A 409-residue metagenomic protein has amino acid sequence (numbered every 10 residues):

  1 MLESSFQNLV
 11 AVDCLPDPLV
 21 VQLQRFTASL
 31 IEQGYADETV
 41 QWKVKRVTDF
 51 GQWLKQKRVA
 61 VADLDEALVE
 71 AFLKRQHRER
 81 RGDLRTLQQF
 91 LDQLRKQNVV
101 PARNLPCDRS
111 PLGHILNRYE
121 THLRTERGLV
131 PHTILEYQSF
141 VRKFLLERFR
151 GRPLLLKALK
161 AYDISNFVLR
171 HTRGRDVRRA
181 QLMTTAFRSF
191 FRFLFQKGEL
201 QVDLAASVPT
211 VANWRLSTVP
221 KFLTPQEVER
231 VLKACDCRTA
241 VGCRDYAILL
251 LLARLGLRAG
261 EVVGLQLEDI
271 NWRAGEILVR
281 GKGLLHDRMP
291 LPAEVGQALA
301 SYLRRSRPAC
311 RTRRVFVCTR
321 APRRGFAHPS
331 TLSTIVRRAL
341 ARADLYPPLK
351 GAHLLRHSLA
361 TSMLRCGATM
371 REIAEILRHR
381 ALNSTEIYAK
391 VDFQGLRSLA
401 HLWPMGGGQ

Functional and structural regions predicted by a protein language model:
M1-Q409: Conserved catalytic core of the tyrosine transesterase superfamily
